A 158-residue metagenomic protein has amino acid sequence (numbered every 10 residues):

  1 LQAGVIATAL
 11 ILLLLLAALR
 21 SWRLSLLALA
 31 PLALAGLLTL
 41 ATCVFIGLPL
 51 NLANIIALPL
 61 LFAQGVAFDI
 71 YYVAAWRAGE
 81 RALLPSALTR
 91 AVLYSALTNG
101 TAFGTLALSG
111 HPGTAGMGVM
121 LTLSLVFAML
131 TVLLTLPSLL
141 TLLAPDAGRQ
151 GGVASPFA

Functional and structural regions predicted by a protein language model:
L1-A158: Membrane-embedded transmembrane helical bundles of large multi-pass transporters/channels
